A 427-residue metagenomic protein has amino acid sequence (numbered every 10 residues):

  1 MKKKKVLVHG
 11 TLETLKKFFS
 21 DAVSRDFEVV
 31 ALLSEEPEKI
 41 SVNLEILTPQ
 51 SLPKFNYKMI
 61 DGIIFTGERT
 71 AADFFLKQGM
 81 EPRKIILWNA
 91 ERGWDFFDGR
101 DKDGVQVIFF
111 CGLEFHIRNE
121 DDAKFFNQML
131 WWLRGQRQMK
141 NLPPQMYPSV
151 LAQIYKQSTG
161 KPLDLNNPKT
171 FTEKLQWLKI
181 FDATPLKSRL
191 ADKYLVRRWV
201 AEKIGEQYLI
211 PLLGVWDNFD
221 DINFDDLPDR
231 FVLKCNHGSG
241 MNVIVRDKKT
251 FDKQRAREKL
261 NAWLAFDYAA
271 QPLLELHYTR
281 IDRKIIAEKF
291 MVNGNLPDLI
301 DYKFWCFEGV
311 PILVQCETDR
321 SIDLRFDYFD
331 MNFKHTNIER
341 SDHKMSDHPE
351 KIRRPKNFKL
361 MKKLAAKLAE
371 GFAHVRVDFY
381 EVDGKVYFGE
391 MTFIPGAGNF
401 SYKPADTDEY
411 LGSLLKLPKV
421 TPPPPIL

Functional and structural regions predicted by a protein language model:
M1-L130: Hydrophobic, well-ordered beta-alpha structural blocks that scaffold small-molecule cofactor pockets
V8, D101-D182, L427: Membrane-proximal basic amphipathic "stem/tether" segments
A72-D73, D95-F96, R197, D220-N223 (+7 more regions): Short catalytic/ligand-binding loop motif for oxyanion handling, primarily in non-cytosolic enzymes, centered on
N167-K248, N261-L276: A conserved helix-loop-beta module that forms one wall/lid of the active-site cleft in ATP-utilizing catalytic domains
N236, N242-I244, V314, D327-H348 (+4 more regions): C-terminal and inter-domain tail/linker signature
F251-D342: Phosphate-binding site of ATP-dependent enzymes
R280-K284, D327-V386: A long amphipathic alpha-helix within ATP-dependent nucleotide-binding catalytic cores
K363, E381-L427: C-terminal active-site "lid" helix and adjoining low-complexity regulatory extension at the edge of ATP-using catalytic
